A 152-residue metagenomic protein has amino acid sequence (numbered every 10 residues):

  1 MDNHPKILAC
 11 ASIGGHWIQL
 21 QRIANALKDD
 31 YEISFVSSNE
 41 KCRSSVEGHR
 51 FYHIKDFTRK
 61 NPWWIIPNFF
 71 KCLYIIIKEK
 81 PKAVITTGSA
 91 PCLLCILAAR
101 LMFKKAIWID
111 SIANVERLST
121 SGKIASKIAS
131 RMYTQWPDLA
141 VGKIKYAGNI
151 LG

Functional and structural regions predicted by a protein language model:
D2-L8: Extreme N-terminal starter segment of soluble prokaryotic enzymes
K6, K82-A83: Structural motif
K6, Y31-F35, R50, K104-K105 (+1 more regions): Residues at the starts of beta-strands that form the adenosine-phosphate
A9, H16-L27, E40: Short amphipathic alpha-helix
A11-I13, Y31-N68, D138, A147-L151: Conserved nucleotide-sugar phosphate-binding/catalytic loop shared by glycosyltransferases and other
K60-K82, L101: An amphipathic, basic-hydrophobic alpha-helix
A83-M102: An aromatic- and histidine-rich active-site surface loop
K104-G152: Active-site-proximal region of nucleotide-activated glycan assembly enzymes, centered on histidine/acidic-rich loops
